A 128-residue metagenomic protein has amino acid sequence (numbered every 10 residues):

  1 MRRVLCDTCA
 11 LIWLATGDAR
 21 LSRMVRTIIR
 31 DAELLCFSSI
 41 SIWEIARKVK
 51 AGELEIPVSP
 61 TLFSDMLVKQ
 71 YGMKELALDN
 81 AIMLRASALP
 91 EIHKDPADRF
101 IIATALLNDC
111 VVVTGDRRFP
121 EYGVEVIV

Functional and structural regions predicted by a protein language model:
M1-F37, A51-M66, N108, R117-E121: Short, well-structured N-terminal submotif of metal-dependent ribonuclease cores
D7, E44, D98, D116: Acidic active-site catalytic centers that drive phospho-/nucleotidyl reactions and related ester hydrolyses
T8-C9, I45, A86, A105: Generic structural signal for small/hydrophobic residues in well-ordered secondary structure, especially within
E55-T61, V68-G115, I127: Active-site neighborhoods of divalent-metal-dependent phosphate/nucleic-acid chemistry enzymes
